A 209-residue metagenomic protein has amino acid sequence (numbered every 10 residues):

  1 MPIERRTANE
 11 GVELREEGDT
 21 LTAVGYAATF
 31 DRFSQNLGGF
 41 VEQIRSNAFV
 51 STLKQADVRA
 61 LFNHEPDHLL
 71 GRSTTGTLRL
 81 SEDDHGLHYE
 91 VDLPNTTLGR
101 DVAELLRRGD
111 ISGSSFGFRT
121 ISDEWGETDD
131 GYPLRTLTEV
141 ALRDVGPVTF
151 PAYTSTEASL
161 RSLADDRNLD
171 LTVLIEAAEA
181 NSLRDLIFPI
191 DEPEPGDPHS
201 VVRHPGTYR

Functional and structural regions predicted by a protein language model:
M1-K54, D166, L171, I175 (+4 more regions): Polar/acidic, low-complexity leader/linker segments enriched in S/T/G and N/D
R6, G11-R15, T22-V24, R59 (+1 more regions): Residue microenvironments linked to proteolytic maturation and disulfide-stabilized extracellular modules
F30-R32, E65-H68, N95-T97, I121-S122: Short, charged/polar surface micro-motifs in flexible loops or helix N-caps
S34-N36, L70-G71, Y153-T156: Short helix/loop capping segments that flank catalytic or ligand/cofactor-binding pockets
G39-I44, R72-L78: Glycine-rich loop at the start of a catalytic domain that most often binds anionic cofactors/ligands
A56-H68, S114: Short conserved beta-strand and strand-loop elements enriched in small hydrophobics with frequent Asp/Gly
H64-T75, E82: A surface-exposed loop-and-adjacent beta-strand signature within N-terminal beta-sandwich domains that mediate ligand
P193-R209: Long, low-complexity, intrinsically disordered segments
